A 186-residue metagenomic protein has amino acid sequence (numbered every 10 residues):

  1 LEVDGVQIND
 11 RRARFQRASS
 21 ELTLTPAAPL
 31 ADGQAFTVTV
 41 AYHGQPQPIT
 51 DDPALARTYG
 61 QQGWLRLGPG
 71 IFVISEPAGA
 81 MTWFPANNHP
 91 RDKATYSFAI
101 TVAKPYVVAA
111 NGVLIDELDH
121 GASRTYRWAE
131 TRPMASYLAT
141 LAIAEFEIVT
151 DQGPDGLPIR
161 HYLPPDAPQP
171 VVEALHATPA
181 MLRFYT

Functional and structural regions predicted by a protein language model:
L1-T186: Acidic/His-enriched low-complexity segments
